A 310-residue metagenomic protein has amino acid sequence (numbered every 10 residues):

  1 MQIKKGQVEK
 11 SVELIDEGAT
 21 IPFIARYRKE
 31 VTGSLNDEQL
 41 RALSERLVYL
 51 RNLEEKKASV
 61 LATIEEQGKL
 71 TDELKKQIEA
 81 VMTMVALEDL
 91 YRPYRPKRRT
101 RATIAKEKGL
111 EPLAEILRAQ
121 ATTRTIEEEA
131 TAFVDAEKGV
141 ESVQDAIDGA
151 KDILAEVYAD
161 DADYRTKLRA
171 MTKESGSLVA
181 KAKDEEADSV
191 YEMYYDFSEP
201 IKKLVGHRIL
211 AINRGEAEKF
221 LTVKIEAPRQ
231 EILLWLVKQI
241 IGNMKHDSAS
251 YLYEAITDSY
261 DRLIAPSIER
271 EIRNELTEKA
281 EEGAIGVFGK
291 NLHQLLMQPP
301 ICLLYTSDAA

Functional and structural regions predicted by a protein language model:
M1-K4: Short, Lys/Arg-enriched anionic-surface-contact patches
G6-V8, V12-Y27, V31-T32: N-terminal cofactor/phosphate-binding cores enriched in small/glycine residues, especially glycine-rich loops such as
I15-A19, V31, L35, M82 (+2 more regions): Short coil/turn residues that cap or connect secondary-structure elements
S34, A42-L43: Short, small/acidic-rich helices and loops at N termini and domain boundaries of DNA replication/processing enzymes
Q39-R41, L53-L304: Duplex nucleic acid-engaging cores and interfaces of nucleic-acid transaction enzymes
Y305-A310: Conserved small/polar residues in nucleotide/adenosyl-binding loops
